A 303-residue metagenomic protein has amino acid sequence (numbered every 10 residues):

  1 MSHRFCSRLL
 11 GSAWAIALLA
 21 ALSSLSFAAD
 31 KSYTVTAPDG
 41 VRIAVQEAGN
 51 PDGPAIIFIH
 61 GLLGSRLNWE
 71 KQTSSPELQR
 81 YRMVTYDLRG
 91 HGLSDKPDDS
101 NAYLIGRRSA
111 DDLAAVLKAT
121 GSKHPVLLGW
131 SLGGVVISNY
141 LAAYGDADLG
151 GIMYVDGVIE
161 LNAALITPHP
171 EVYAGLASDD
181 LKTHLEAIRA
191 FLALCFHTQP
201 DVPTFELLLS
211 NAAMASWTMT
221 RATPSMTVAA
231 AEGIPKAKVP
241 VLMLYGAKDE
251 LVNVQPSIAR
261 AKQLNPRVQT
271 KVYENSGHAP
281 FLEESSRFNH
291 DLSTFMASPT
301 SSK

Functional and structural regions predicted by a protein language model:
G11-S24: Bacterial N-terminal signal peptides
A29-R42: N-terminal cap/lid segment of alpha/beta-hydrolase-fold proteins
P38, Q46, T85-L128, L132 (+1 more regions): Active-site loop/oxyanion-hole signature of alpha/beta-hydrolase fold enzymes
V41, Q46-K96: Conserved HGGG/HGGXW glycine-rich cap/lid loop of the alpha/beta-hydrolase fold
S138-A143, A147-D180: Flexible "cap/lid" loop of the alpha/beta hydrolase fold
A163-P168, L181-P235: Conserved alpha/beta-hydrolase catalytic His-Asp/Glu region
K236, V241-S276, R287: Conserved loop-alpha-helix segment in the C-terminal half of the alpha/beta-hydrolase fold that carries the catalytic
R267-K303: Catalytic active-site module of serine/aspartate enzymes centered on a nucleophile-bearing elbow/loop
